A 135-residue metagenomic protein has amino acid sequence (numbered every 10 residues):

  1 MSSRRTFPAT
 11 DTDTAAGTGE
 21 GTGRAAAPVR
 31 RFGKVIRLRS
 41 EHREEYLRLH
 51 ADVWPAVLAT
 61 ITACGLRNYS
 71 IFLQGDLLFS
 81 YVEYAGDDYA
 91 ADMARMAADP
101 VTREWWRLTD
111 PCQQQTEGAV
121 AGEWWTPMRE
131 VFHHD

Functional and structural regions predicted by a protein language model:
R4-A27: Intrinsically disordered, low-complexity terminal tails and inter-domain linkers enriched for S/T/G/P/D/E
V29-R31, G75: A general secondary-structure signal for short beta-strands and their flanking turns/coil in non-transmembrane regions
R31-R37: Active-site-flanking beta-strand signature of metal-NTP-handling nucleotidyl enzymes and homologous cyclase-like
H42-R67: Short amphipathic alpha-helical segments
R43, S80, Y89-A91: Intrinsically disordered, low-complexity acidic/polar segments
L58-F79, E83-D87: Short, glycine- and small/hydrophobic-rich beta-strand elements in well-ordered beta-sheets
C64, A85-W124: An amphipathic, aromatic/His-enriched active-site/gating alpha helix that lines ligand/cofactor pockets
A121-D135: Charged phosphate-binding loop/patch that engages nucleotide di/tri-phosphates or the phosphate backbone of nucleic
